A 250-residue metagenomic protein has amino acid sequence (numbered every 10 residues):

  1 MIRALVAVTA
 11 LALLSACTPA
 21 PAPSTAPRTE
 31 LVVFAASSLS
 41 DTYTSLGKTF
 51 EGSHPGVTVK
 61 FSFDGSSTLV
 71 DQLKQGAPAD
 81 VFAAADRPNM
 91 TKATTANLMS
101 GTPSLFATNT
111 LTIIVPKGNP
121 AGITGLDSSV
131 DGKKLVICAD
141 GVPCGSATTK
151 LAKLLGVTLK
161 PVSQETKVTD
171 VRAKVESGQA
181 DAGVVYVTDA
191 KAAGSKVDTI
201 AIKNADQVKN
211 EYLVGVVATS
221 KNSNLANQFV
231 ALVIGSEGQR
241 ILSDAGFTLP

Functional and structural regions predicted by a protein language model:
M1-V6: Bacterial N-terminal signal peptides that target proteins for export
A12-A16: C-terminal motif of bacterial Sec signal peptides marking the signal peptidase cleavage site
C17-G52, S67, D71-K74, D86-R87 (+2 more regions): Exported/periplasmic ABC-transporter solute-binding proteins
G56, P78-A79, A180: Short, high-confidence coil segments that cap the C-terminus of an alpha-helix and link into the following beta-strand
K74-P78, A107-T108: Extracytoplasmic metal-acquisition and chelation regions
D80-A84: Periplasmic-binding protein-like
P88-M99, S104-F106: Acidic, polar ligand-binding/catalytic clefts
